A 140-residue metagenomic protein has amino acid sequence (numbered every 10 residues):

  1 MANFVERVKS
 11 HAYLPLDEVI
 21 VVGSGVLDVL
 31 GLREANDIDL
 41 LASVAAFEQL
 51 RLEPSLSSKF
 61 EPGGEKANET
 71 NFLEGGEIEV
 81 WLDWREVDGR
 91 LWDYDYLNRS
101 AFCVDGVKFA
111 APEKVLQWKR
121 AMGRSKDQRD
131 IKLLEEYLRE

Functional and structural regions predicted by a protein language model:
M1-I20, E53, Q128, K132-E140: Helical scaffold of the NTase/Pol beta-like nucleotidyltransferase catalytic core
M1-R7, A42-W81: Metal-dependent nucleotidyltransferase catalytic core
R7-R51: Active-site nucleotide-donor binding segment shared across nucleotidyl transfer reactions
L27-D28, K59-R99, D105-K108: Core nucleotidyl-transferase/polymerase catalytic module
E34-D37, S55-L56, D95: Short, glycine/charged-enriched secondary-structure capping and boundary segments
A35, G75, G123-K126: Residue-level recognition of hydrophobic positions within alpha-helical transmembrane segments
V44, W84, E113: Residues at the C-termini of beta-strands that transition into short coil/loop
D88-E140: Catalytic cores of NTP-dependent nucleotidyl/adenyl transfer enzymes across multiple folds
